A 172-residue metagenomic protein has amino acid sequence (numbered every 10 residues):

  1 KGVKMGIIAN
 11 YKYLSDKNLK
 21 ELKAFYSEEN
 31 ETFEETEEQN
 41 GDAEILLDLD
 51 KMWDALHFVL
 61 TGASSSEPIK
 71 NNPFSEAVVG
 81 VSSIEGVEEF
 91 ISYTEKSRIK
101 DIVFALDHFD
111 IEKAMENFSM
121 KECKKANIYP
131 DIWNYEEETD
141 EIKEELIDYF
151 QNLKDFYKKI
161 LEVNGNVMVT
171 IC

Functional and structural regions predicted by a protein language model:
G2-D148, N152-D155, K159: Acidic (Asp/Glu-rich) sequence patches and key acidic residues that form negatively charged surfaces used
N166: Ligand-binding loop in jelly-roll beta-barrel domains
V169-C172: Short hydrophobic/aromatic patches at helix-to-coil boundaries
